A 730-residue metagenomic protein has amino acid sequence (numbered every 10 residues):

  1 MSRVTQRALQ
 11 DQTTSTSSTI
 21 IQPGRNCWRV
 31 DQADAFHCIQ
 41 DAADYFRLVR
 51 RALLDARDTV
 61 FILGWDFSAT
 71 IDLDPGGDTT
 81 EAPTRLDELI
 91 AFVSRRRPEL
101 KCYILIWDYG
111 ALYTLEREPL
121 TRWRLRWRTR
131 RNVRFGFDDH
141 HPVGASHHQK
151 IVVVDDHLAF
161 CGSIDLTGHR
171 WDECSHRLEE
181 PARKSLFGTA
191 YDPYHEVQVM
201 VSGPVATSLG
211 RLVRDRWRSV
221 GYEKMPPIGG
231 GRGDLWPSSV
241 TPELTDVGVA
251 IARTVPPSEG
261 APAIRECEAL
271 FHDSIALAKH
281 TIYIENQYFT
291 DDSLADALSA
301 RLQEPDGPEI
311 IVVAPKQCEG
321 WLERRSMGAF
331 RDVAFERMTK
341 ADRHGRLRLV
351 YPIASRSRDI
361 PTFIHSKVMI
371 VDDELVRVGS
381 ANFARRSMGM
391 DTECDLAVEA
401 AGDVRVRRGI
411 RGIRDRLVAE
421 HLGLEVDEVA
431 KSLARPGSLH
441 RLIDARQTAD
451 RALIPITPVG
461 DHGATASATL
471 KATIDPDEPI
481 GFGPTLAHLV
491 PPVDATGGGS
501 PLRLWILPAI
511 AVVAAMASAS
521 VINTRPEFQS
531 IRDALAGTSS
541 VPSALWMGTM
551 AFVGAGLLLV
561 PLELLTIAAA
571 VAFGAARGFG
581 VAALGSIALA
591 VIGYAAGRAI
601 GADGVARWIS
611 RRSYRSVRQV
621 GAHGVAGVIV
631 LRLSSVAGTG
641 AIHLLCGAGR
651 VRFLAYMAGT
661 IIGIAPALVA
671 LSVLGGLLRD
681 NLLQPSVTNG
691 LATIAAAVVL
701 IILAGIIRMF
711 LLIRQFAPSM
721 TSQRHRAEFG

Functional and structural regions predicted by a protein language model:
M1-Q10, S722-G730: Short, intrinsically disordered terminal tails adjacent to the first/last structured region
S2-G499: Charged, low-complexity intrinsically disordered terminal segments
T496-P508, A514-M550, A583-L644, A648-F653 (+2 more regions): Membrane-interfacial helix-loop-helix
M547-A572, A576-R577, V636-H643, L654 (+1 more regions): Transmembrane helix boundary and interhelical junction motifs in multipass membrane proteins
A576-A583, R650-I662: Membrane-interface alpha-helices at helix entry/exit sites of multi-pass transporters
A588-I592, I661-A670: Membrane-embedded alpha-helical segments of transport systems, primarily multispan ion/solute transporters
L671, G675-L683: Membrane-interface helix-cap regions at the ends of transmembrane helices in multi-pass membrane proteins
V698-V699: Extended, non-globular interaction scaffolds
